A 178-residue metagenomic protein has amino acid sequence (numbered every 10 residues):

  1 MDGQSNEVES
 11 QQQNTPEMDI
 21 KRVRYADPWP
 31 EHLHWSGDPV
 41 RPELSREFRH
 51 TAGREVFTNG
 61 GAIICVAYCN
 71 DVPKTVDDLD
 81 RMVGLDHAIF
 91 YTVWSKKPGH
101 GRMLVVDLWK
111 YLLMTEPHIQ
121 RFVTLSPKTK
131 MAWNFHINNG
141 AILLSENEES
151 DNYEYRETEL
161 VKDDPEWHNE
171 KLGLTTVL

Functional and structural regions predicted by a protein language model:
D2-E47, G173-V177: Short amphipathic alpha-helix that is part of the acyltransferase structural core
E43-A62, Y68-N70: A short helix-loop-beta-strand connector motif used in the catalytic cores of GNAT acetyltransferases and, in some
N59-I89: Conserved acyl-donor/pantetheine-binding loop and adjacent beta-alpha core of acyl/acetyltransferases and related
L85, P117-I119: Short, high-confidence coil segments that cap the C-terminus of an alpha-helix and link into the following beta-strand
S95, F122-N134: Conserved beta-strand-loop-alpha-helix junction that forms the acyl-donor binding cleft
S95-M114: Conserved acetyl-CoA-binding loop-helix of GNAT-fold acetyltransferases
I142-R156: Conserved catalytic-core motifs of GNAT/GCN5-like acyltransferases
N152, E157-L178: A cross-taxonomic marker for long C-terminal extensions/tails that follow the last structured domain
